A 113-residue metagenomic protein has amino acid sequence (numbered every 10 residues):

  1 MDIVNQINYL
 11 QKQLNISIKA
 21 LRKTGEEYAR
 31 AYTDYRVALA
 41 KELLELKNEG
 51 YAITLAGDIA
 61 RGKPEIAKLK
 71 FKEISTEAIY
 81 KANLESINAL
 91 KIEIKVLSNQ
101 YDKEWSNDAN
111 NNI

Functional and structural regions predicted by a protein language model:
M1-I113: Charge-rich amphipathic alpha-helical interaction elements
